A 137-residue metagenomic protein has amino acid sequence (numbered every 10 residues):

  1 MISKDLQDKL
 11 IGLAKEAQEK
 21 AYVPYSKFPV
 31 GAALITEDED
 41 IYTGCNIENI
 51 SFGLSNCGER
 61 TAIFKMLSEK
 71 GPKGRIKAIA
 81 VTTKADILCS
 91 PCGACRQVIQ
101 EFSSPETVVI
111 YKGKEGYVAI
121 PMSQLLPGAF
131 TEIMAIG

Functional and structural regions predicted by a protein language model:
I2-K20, G74-G137: C-terminal binding/interaction regions
Q18-A21, T36-E37, E48, M66 (+1 more regions): Generic helix-packing signal
V23-S26: Short loop/turn motifs at secondary-structure junctions and domain boundaries
P29-T36: Short beta-strand scaffold segments in enzyme catalytic cores
D40-I41: Hydrophobic "anchor" residues
N46-R60: Compact, glycine-rich, soluble single-domain proteins
G58-A78: Short, solvent-exposed cationic patches
